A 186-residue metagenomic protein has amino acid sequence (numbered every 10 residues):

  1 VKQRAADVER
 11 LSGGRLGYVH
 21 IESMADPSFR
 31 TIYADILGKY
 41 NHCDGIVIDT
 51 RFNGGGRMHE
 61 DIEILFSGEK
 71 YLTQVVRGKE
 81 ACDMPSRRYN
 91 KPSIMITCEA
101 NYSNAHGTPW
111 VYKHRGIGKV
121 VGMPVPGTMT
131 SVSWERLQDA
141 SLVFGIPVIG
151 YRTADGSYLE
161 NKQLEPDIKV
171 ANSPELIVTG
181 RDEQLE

Functional and structural regions predicted by a protein language model:
V1-D139, L176-E186: Cleft-lining beta-strand/loop regions that shape enzyme active-site pockets
Q3-L11, N101-S103, Q138-V170: Metal-dependent DNA phosphodiester-chemistry modules and their immediately adjacent helices/loops in DNA-processing
V170-L176: A short, polar/charged loop-to-alpha-helix boundary motif
